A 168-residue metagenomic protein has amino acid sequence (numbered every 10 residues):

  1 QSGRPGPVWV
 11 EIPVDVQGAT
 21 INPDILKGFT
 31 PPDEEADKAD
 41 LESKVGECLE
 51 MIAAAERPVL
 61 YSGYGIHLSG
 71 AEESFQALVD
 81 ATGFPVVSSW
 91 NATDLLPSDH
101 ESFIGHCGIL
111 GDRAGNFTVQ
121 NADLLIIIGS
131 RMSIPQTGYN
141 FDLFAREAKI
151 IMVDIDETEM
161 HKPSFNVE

Functional and structural regions predicted by a protein language model:
Q1-A54: Conformationally flexible catalytic loops at phosphate/diphosphate-handling active centers
W9-E11, G83-N91, I151-D154: Short internal beta-strands
W9-P13, Y61, I127-G129, D154: Short beta-strand segments
I12-G18, Y64-I66, E157: Glycine-rich beta-alpha junction loops
G18-T20, L68-S69, P135-Q136, M160-H161: Glycine/Thr-rich phosphate-binding loops of Rossmann-like dinucleotide-binding domains
I25-K27, E72-G83, N140-A145, N166-V167: Short, solvent-exposed amphipathic alpha-helical segments in soluble enzyme and RNA/protein-processing domains
D40-L41, E47-L125: Anionic-ligand anchoring segments at beta-strand to alpha-helix junctions in alpha/beta enzyme folds, i.e., glycine
A92-E168: Glycine-rich, acidic loop regions that bind phosphate or pyrophosphate groups
